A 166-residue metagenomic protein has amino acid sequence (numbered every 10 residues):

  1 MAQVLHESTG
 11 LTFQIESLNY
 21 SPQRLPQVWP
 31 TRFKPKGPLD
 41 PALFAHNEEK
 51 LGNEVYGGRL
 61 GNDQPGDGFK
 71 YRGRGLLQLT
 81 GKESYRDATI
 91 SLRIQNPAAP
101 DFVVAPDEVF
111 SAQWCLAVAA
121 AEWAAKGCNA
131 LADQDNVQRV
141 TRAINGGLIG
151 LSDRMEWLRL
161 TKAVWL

Functional and structural regions predicted by a protein language model:
M1, A119-A120, T141, N145 (+1 more regions): Non-transmembrane alpha-helical segments in soluble domains of secreted/periplasmic/extracellular proteins
V4-E7, G81, A132-G150: Acidic helix/loop microenvironments that form the catalytic cleft of cell-wall polysaccharide enzymes
L5-V118: Peptidoglycan-targeting cell-wall enzymes and recognition modules
F13, L131-A132: Short, hydrophobic secondary-structure boundary micro-motifs
E83, N96, W123-G127, L148 (+1 more regions): Short, well-ordered alpha-helical segments in soluble proteins
C115-L131: GST-like fold's C-terminal all-alpha helical module
L151-L166: Acidic, carboxylate-rich catalytic segments that either coordinate divalent cations
